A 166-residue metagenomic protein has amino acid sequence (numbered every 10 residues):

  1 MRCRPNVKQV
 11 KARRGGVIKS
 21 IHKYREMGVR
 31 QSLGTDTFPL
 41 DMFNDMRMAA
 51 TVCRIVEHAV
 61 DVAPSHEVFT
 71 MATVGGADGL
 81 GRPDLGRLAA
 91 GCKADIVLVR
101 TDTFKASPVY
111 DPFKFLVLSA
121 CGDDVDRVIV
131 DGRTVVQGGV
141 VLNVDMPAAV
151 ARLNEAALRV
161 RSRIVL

Functional and structural regions predicted by a protein language model:
M1-Q31: A conserved active-site cap/scaffold subdomain adjacent to cofactor or substrate pockets
P5-Q9, L33-D36, V99, D131 (+1 more regions): Thr-Gly-centered strand-to-loop micro-motif
A12-R14, P39-M42, K105-A106, V136: Flexible loop/turn segments at secondary-structure boundaries
G15-I18, F43, Y110, P147: Conserved strand-to-helix beginnings and helix N-cap segments that scaffold or border functional pockets
K19-T103, S119-C121: His/Asp/Glu-enriched, well-ordered alpha-helical/loop segment that forms or immediately abuts the divalent-metal
T73-L166: Active-site microenvironment of metallo-dependent hydrolases
